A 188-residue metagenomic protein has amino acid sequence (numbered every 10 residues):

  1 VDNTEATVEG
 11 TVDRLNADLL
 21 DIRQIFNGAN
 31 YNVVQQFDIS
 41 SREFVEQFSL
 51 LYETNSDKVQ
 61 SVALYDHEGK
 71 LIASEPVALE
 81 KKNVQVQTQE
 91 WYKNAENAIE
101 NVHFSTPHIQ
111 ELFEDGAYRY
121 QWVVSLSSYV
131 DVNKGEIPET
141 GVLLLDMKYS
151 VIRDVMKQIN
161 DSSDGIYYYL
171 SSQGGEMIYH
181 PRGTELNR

Functional and structural regions predicted by a protein language model:
D2, A29, L79, L126-S128 (+1 more regions): Short, intrinsically disordered, charge-balanced linker/junction segments flanking boundaries in proteins
D2-N101: Extracytoplasmic/periplasmic sensory segments of membrane signal-transduction proteins
E43-Y52, V142-E185: Solvent-exposed, extracytoplasmic
E53-S56, G116-W122, Q158-S163: Short loop/turn motifs at secondary-structure junctions and domain boundaries
K58, L71-M147: Extracytoplasmic/periplasmic ligand-binding sensor regions of membrane-associated signaling proteins
V59-S61, L126, D164-Y167: Short loop/turn microsegments at loop-to-beta-strand junctions
Y65, D131-K134, S171: Core beta-strand residues in small-molecule sensory/regulatory alpha/beta domains
E80-V84, F113, S150-V151, S163 (+1 more regions): A short local loop/turn or secondary-structure capping micro-motif enriched for an aromatic residue
